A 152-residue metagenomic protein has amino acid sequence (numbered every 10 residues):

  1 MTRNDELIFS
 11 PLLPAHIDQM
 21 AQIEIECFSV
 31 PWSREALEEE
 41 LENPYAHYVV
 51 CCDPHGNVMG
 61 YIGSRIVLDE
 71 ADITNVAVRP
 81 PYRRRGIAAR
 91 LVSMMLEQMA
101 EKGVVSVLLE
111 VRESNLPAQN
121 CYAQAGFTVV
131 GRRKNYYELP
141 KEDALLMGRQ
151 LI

Functional and structural regions predicted by a protein language model:
T2-N4, I8-P81, V92-Q98, K102 (+1 more regions): Acetyl-CoA-dependent GNAT
F9, R84, E110-V111, V129: Conserved SAM-binding loop
R79, R83, R112-S114, L139: Residue-level recognition of the GNAT/N-acetyltransferase active site
V92, S114-A118, N135-P140: Short glycine/proline-centered loop/turn elements that form peptide/ligand docking sites
M99-E110, R133: Conserved GNAT acetyl-CoA-binding A-motif
E110, A123, T128-A144: Conserved catalytic-core motifs of GNAT/GCN5-like acyltransferases
M147: Divalent-cation-assisted or electrostatically stabilized phosphate/pyrophosphate-binding catalytic cores
